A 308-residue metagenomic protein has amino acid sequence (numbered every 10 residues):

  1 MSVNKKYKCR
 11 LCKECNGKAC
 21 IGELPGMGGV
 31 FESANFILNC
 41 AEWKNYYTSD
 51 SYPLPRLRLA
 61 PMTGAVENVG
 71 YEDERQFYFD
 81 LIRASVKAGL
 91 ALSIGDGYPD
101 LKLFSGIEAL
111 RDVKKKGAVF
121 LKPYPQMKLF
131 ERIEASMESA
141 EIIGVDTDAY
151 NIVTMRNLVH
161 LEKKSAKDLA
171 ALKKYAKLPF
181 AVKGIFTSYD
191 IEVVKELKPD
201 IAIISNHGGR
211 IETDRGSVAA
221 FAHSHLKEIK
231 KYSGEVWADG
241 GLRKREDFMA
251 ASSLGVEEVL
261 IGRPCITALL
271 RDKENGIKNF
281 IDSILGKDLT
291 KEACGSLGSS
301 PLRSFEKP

Functional and structural regions predicted by a protein language model:
M1-N39, A219-P308: Alpha/beta catalytic cores of nucleotide-metabolism and tRNA/nucleoside-modifying enzymes
M1-P125, F305: N-terminal capping/small domains of soluble enzymes
K18-R58, V113-G117, Q126-M127, E134-I142 (+5 more regions): Generic structural signal for short, solvent-exposed loop/turn connectors between secondary structure elements
D73-F79, K102-E108, L129-I133, S165-K167 (+1 more regions): Well-ordered, non-membrane alpha-helical segments in soluble/globular domains
R83, P125-A238, R245-T267, S300-F305: Alpha/beta enzyme core
V86, K174, G295: Short polybasic/polar patches that bind polyanions
I107-K115, V159-H160, L197-K198, S217-A220 (+2 more regions): Short low-complexity, flexible loop/linker segments enriched in glycine and/or proline with clustered acidic
